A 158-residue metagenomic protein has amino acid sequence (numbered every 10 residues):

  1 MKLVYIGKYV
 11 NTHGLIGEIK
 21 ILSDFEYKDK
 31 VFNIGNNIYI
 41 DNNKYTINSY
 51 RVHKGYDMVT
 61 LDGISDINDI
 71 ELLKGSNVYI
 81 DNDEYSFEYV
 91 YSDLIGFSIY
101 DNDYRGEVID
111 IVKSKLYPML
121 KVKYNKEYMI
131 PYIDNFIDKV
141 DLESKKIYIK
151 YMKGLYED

Functional and structural regions predicted by a protein language model:
M1-D158: Short Lys/Arg-rich amphipathic alpha-helical segments
